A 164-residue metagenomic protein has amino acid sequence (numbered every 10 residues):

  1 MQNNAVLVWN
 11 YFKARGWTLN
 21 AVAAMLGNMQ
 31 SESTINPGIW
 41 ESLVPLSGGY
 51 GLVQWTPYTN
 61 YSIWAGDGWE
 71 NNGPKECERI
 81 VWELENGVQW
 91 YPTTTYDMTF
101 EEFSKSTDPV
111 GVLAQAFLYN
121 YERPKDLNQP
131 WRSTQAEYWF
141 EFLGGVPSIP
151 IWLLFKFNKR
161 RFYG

Functional and structural regions predicted by a protein language model:
M1-L26, N71, D126-G164: Extracellular cell-wall/glycan-interacting regions and their flexible linkers
M1-N3, L7, A14, S33-P109: Peptidoglycan-targeting cell-wall enzymes and recognition modules
L19-N36, I80, L118: Short, functionally critical alpha-helical segments immediately adjacent to catalytic or ligand/cofactor-binding
A23, Y50-L52, A114: Extracellular structured ligand-interaction cores
T99-G111, A116, N120-Y121, N128-R132: Extracytoplasmic mature domains of secreted/periplasmic and thylakoid-lumen proteins
